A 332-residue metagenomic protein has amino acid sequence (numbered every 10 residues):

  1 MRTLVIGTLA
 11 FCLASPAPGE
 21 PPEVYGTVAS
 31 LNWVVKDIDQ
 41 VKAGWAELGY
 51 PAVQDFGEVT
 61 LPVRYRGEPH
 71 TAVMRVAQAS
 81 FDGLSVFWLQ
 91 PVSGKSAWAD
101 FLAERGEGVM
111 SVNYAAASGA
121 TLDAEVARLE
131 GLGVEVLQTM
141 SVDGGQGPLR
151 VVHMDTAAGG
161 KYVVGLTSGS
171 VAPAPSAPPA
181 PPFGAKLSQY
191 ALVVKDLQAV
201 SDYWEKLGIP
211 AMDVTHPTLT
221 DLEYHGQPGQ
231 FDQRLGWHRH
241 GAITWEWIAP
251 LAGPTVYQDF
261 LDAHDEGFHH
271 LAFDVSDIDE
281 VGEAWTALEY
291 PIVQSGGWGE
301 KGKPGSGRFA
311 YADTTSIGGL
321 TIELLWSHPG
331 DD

Functional and structural regions predicted by a protein language model:
T3-C12: Bacterial N-terminal signal peptides
L13-P18: C-terminal segment of classical bacterial N-terminal signal peptides
G19-Q40, G49, G108-Y114, S170-Q198 (+3 more regions): N-terminal beta-strand motif that seeds the catalytic metal site of vicinal oxygen chelate
E20-V34, I38, L48, D55-L84 (+5 more regions): Accessory recognition modules or surfaces
P21, Q78, D82, F87-Q90 (+4 more regions): Vicinal oxygen chelate
V28-K36, V76-L84, D100-T121, D155 (+3 more regions): Vicinal oxygen chelate
D37-A52, D123-G133, D196-A211, D279-E289: Amphipathic alpha-helical segments
G57-V73, G94-E104, G108-M110, T139-V151 (+4 more regions): A cross-kingdom feature marking solvent-exposed beta-strand/loop segments within repeated, beta-rich binding/scaffold
